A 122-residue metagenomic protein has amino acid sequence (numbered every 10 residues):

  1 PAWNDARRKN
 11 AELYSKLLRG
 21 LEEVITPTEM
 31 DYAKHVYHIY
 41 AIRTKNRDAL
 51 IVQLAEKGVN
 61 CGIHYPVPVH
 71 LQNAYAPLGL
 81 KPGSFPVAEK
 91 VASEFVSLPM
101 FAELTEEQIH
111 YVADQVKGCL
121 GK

Functional and structural regions predicted by a protein language model:
P1-K122: PLP-dependent aminotransferase class I/II
